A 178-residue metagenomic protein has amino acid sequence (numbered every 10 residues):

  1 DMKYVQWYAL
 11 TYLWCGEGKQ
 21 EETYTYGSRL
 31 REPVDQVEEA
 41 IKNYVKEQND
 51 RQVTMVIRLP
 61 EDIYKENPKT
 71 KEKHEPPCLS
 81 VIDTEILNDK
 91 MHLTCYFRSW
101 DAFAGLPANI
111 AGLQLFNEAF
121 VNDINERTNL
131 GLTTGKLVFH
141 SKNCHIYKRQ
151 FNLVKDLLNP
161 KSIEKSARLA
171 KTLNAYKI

Functional and structural regions predicted by a protein language model:
D1-I178: Terminal, non-catalytic protein-protein interaction segments that mediate quaternary/complex assembly
